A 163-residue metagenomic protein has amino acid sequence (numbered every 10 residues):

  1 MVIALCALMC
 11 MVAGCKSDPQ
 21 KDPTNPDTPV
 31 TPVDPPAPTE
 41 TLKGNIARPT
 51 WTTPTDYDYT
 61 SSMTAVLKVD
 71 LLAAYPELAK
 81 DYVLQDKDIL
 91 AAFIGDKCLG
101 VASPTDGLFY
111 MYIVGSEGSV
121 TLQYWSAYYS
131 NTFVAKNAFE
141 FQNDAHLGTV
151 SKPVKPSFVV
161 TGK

Functional and structural regions predicted by a protein language model:
M1-A13: Sec-dependent bacterial lipoprotein signal peptides
M11-G44: Bacterial Sec-dependent N-terminal signal peptides
D22-N25, G118, V160: Non-transmembrane "mature" sequence context
P35, R48, T53, K136-K163: Extracellular beta-sheet/turn segments enriched in Thr/Pro/Gly and aliphatic residues
P38-I94: Short, surface-exposed binding/anchoring microloops in extracellular/periplasmic proteins
D88-V120, Y124: Tryptophan-paired
Y124-A135: Short acidic/polar inter-strand loop motif in beta-rich domains
